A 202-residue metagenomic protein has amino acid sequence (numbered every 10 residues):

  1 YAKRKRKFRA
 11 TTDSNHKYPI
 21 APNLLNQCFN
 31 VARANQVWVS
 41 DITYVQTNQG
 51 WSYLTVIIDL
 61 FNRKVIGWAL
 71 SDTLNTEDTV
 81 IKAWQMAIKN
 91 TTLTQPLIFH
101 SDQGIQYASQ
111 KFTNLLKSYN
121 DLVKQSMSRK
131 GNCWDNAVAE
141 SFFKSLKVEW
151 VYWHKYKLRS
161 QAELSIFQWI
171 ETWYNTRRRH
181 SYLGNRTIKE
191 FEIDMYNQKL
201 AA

Functional and structural regions predicted by a protein language model:
Y1-R33, N132, N185-Q198: Basic, flexible linker segments flanking DNA-binding modules in nucleic acid-interacting mobile-element proteins
T11-S14, S101-Q103, S109-Q110, M127-K147 (+2 more regions): RNase H-like two-metal-ion nuclease catalytic core shared by retroviral integrases and related mobile-element nucleases
L25, D41, I57, R63 (+9 more regions): Mobile genetic element proteins and their domesticated derivatives, centered on retroelements and DNA transposons
Q27, V31-I66, T73-L74: An active-site-proximal beta-strand-loop segment
K64-W68, K124-M127, Y152-W153: Short small-residue beta-strand/loop micro-motif enriched in glycine and branched aliphatics
A69-T92, A108: Active-site beta-loop-alpha junctions of metal-dependent nucleic acid enzymes, especially the RNase H-like/DDE
N90, T94, L122-M127: Short, basic (Lys/Arg/His-rich) helix/loop patches that form interaction surfaces in the mid-to-C-terminal regions
K117, D121, S145-A202: C-terminal domain-tail junction helix/linker
